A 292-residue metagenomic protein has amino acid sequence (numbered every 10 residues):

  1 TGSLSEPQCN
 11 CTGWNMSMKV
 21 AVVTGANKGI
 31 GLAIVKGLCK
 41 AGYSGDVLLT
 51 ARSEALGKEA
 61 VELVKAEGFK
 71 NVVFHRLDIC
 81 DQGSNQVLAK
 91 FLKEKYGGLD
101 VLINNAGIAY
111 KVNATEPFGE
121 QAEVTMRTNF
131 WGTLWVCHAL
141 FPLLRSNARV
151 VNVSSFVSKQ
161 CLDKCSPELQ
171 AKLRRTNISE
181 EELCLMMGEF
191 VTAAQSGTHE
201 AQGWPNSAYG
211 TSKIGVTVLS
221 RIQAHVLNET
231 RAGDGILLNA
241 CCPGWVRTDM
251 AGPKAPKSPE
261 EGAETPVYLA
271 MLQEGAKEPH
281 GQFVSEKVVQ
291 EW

Functional and structural regions predicted by a protein language model:
C9-L48: Canonical Rossmann dinucleotide-binding motif of NAD(H)/NADP(H)-dependent dehydrogenases/reductases, specifically
Y43-E59: Conserved glycine-rich Rossmann-like NAD(P)H-binding loop of the short-chain dehydrogenase/reductase
V64-G83: Rossmann-fold cofactor-recognition segment
V87-K90, E94, N113, G119-R127: Active-site Tyr-X3-Lys motif and surrounding loop/helix of classical short-chain dehydrogenase/reductase
N105-V112: Conserved NAD(P)H cofactor-binding loop of Rossmann-fold oxidoreductase domains
T115-F118, A122-E123, S146-G233, C242 (+1 more regions): Catalytic loop of short-chain dehydrogenase/reductase
W135, A240-T248, G252-W292: C-terminal helical subdomain
